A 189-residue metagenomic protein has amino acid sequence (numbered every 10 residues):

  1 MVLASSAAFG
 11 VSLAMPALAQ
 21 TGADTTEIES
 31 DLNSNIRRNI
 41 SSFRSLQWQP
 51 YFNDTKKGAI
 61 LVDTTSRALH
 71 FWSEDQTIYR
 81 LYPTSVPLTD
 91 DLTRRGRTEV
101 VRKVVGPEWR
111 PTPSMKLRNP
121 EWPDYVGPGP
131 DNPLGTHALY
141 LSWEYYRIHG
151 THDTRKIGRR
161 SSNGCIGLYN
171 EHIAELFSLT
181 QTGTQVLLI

Functional and structural regions predicted by a protein language model:
M1-A19: N-terminal export signals
V2-A8, D63, K116-P120: Non-transmembrane, interaction-prone segments in cytosolic or luminal domains
S5-S6, S73, Y169: Generic short alpha-helical hydrophobic face used as a protein-protein interaction/packing hotspot
A7-A8, S66, V104, Y145 (+1 more regions): Short, flexible active-site-adjacent loop segments at beta-strand->alpha-helix junctions, enriched in small/polar
G22, T55, L88-R97, E108-I189: Exported/periplasmic cell-wall-interacting domains
G22-S114, G127-P130, H137: Cell wall/extracellular polymer interaction/catalysis modules
